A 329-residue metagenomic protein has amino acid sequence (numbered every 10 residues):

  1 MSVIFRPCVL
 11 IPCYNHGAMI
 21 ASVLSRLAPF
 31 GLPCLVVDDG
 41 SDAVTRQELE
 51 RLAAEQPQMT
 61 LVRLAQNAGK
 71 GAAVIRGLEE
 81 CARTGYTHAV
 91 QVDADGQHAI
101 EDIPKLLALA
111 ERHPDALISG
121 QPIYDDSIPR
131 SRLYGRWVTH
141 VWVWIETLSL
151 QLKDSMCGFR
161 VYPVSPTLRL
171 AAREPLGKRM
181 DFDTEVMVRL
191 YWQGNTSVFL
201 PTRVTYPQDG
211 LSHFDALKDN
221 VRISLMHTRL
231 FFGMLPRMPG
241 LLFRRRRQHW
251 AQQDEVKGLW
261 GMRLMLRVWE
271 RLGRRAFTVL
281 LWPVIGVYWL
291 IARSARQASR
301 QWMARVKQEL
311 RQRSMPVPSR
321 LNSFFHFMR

Functional and structural regions predicted by a protein language model:
M1-I4, R173-D254: Hydrophobic helical membrane-anchoring modules
R6-C8, P33, E185: Cell-envelope/extracellular polymer assembly enzymes that use nucleotide-activated donors
N15-P29: Short, well-formed alpha-helical segments that are part of the catalytic scaffolds of diverse glycosyltransferases
A18-S22, A43-L52: Acidic helix N-cap motif at the loop->helix transition within catalytic regions of sugar-transfer enzymes
D38-Q47, G96: A conserved acidic beta->alpha catalytic loop
Q66, G71-R83, I100-M180, P207-F214 (+1 more regions): Acceptor/aglycone-binding surface of glycosyltransferases and processive sugar-polymer synthases
Y86-Q97: Short beta-strand-to-loop acidic/aromatic patch adjacent to the donor-nucleotide binding site
R246-R329: Membrane-anchoring hydrophobic helices of lipid-metabolizing enzymes
